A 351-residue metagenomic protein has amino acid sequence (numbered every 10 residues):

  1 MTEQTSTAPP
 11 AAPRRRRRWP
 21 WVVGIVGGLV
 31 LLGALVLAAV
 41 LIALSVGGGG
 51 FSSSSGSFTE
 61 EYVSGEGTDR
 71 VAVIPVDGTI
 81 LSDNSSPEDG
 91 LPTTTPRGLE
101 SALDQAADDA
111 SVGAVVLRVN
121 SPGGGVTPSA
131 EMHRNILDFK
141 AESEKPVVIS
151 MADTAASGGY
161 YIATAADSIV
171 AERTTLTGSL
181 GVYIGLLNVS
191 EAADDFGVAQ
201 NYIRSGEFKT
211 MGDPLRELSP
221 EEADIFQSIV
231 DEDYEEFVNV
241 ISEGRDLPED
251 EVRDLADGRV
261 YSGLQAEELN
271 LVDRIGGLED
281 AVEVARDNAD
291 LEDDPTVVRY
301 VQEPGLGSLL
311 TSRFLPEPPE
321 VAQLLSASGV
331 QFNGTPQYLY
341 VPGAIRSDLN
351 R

Functional and structural regions predicted by a protein language model:
M1-V148, T154-A155, S168-A171, I184-R351: N-terminal organellar transit peptides
V148-I149, G178: Catalytic-core segments of hydrolase enzymes
A155-S157, L176-G181: Short gly/pro/ser/thr-enriched loop/turn and capping motifs at secondary-structure boundaries
Y160-Y161, L264: Short alpha-helical basic/polar micro-motif
Y161-I162, A192: Hydrophobic/aromatic ligand-binding patch that stacks against planar heteroaromatic rings of cofactors or nucleotides
I162-S168: Alpha-helix C-terminal capping segments
